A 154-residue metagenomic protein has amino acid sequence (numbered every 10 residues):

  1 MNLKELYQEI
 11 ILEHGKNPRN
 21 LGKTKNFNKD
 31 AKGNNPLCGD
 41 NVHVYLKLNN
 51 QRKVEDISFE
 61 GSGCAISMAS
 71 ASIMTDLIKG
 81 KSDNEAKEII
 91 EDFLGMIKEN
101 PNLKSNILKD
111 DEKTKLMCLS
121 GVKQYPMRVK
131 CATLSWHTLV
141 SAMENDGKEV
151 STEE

Functional and structural regions predicted by a protein language model:
M1-K25, D83-E154: C-terminal binding/interaction regions
L21-G61: Structured beta-strand/loop patches that form or line metal/cofactor-binding pockets in enzymes
C38, I66, Q124-M127: Secondary-structure capping and boundary motifs in well-ordered enzyme cores
V42, S72, K130: Active-site phosphate/pyrophosphate-handling residues
G61, K79-G80, S135: A generic structural motif
S62-M68: Short, thiol/selenol-centered motifs that function as redox-active sites or metal-ligating centers
S70-S82: Alpha-helical support elements that line or immediately flank enzyme active sites and cofactor-binding pockets
